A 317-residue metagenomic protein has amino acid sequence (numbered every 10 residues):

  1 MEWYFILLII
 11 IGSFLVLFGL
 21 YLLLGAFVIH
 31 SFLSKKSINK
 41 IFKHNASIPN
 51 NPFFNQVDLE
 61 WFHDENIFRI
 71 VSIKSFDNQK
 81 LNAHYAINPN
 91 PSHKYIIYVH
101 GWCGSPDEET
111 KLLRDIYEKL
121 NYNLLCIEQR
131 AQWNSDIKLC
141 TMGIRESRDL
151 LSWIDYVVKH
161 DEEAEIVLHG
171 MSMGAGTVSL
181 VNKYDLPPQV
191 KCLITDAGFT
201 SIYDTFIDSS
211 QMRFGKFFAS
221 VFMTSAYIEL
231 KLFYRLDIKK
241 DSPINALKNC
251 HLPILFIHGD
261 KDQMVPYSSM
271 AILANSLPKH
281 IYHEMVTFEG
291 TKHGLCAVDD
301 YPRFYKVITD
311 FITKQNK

Functional and structural regions predicted by a protein language model:
G12-K74: An N-terminal hydrophobic leader/cap segment in hydrolases
W102-I116: The serine-hydrolase catalytic nucleophile loop
Y117-D136: Conserved alpha/beta-hydrolase
R130-D161, E165: Catalytic nucleophile-loop/oxyanion-hole region of alpha/beta-hydrolase and closely related hydrolase-like folds
L180-L236: Hydrolase active-site cap/lid region
P243, L252, P266-N275: Short alpha-helix in the alpha/beta-hydrolase fold that links the catalytic acid
N249-H251, F256-H258, D262: Short beta-strand/loop motif that positions the catalytic acidic residue of the alpha/beta-hydrolase fold
T291-P302: Catalytic histidine-centered segment of alpha/beta-hydrolase-like enzymes
